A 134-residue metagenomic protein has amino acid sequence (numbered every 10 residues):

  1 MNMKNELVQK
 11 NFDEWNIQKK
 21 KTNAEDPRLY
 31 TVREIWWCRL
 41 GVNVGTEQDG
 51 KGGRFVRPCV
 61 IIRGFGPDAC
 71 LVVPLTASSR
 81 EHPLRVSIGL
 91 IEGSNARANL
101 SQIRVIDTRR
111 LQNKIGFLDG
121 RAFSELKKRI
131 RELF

Functional and structural regions predicted by a protein language model:
M1-W15, R28, G53, I88-F134: C-terminal terminal-subdomain/extension
K19-D26: Short alpha-helix capping/helix-loop boundary micro-motifs
A24, A69, A77, A96-A98 (+1 more regions): A sequence-composition feature that detects small, non-aromatic residues
V32-I35: Loop/turn positions that initiate beta-strands
T46-E92: Compact nucleic-acid interaction/catalytic patches
